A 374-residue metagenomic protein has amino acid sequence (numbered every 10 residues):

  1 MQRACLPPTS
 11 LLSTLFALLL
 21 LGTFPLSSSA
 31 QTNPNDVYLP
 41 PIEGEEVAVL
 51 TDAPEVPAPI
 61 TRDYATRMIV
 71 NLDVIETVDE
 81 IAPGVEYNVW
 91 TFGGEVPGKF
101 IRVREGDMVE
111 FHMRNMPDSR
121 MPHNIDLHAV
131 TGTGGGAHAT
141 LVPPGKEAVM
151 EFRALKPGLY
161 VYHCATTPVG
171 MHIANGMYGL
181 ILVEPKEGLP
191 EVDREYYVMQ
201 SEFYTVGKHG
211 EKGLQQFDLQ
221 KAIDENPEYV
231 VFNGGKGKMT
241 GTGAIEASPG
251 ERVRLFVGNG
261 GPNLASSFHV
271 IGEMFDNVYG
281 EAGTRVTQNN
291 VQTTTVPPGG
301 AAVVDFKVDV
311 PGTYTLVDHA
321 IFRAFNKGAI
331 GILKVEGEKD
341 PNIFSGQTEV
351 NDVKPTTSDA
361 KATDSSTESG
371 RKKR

Functional and structural regions predicted by a protein language model:
M1-T9: N-terminal secretory signal peptides that target proteins for export/translocation
C5, Q31-R374: Copper-binding active sites and cupredoxin-like electron-transfer domains, recognizing His/Cys-rich ligand loops
S10-P25: Bacterial N-terminal signal peptides
L26-A30: Sec/Tat signal peptide C-region and signal peptidase I cleavage site
